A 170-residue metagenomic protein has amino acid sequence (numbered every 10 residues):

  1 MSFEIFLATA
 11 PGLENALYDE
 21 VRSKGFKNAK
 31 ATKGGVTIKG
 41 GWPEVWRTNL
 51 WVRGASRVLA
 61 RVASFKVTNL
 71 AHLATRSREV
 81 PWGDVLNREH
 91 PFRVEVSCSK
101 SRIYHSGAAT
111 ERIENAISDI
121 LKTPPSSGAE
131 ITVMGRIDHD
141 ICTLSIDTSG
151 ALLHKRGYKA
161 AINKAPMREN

Functional and structural regions predicted by a protein language model:
M1, D138-H139: Short flexible coil/turn linkers enriched for glycine and charged/polar residues that connect secondary-structure
S2-I131: Non-catalytic nucleic-acid substrate-recognition regions in nucleic-acid-modifying enzymes
S97-S99, D138, D147-S149: Beta-hairpin (beta-strand-turn-beta-strand) motif
I141-N170: Glycine-rich adenosyl-nucleotide cofactor-binding module
